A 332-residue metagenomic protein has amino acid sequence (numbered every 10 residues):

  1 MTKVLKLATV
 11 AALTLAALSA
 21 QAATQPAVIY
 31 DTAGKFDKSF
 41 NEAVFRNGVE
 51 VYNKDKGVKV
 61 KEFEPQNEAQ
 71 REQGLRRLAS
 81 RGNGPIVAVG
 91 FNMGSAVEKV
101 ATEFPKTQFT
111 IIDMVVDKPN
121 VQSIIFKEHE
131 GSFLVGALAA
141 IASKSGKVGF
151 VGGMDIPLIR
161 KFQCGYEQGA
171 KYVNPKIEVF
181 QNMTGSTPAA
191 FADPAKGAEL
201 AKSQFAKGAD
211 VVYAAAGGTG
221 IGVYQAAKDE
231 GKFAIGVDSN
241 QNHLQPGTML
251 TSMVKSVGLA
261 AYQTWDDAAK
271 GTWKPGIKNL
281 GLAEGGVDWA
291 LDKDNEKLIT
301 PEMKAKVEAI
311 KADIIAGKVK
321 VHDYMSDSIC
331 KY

Functional and structural regions predicted by a protein language model:
M1-A22: Gram-negative bacterial Sec-dependent N-terminal signal peptides
A23-Y332: A residue-level marker of the well-folded mature domains of exported/periplasmic proteins
